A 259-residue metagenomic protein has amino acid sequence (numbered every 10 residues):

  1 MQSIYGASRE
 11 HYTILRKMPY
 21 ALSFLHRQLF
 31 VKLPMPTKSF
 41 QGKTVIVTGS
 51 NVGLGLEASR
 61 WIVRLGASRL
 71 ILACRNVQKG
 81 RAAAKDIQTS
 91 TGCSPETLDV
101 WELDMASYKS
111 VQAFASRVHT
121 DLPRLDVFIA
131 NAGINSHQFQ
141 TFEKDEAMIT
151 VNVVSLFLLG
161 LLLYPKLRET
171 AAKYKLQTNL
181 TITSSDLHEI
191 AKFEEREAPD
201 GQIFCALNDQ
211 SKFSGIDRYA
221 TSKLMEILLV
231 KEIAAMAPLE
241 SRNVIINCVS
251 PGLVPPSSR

Functional and structural regions predicted by a protein language model:
M1-P19: Cytosolic, low-complexity regulatory segments enriched in Ser/Pro/Gly with interspersed Lys/Arg in eukaryotic signaling
Y20, L25-S258: Rossmann-fold NAD(P)H-dependent dehydrogenase/reductase core
